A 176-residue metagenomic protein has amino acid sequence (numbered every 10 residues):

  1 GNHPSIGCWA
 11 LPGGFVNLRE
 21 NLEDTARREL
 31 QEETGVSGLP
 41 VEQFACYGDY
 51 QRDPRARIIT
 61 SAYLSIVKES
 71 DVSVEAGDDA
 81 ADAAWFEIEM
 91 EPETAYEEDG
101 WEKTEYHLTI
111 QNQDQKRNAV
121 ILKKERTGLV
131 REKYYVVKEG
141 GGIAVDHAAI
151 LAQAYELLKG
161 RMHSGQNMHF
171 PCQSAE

Functional and structural regions predicted by a protein language model:
G1-A10, E23, G38: N-terminal strand-loop-strand
F15-P40, A45-P171: Unchanged
A175-E176: DNA-recognition alpha helix
